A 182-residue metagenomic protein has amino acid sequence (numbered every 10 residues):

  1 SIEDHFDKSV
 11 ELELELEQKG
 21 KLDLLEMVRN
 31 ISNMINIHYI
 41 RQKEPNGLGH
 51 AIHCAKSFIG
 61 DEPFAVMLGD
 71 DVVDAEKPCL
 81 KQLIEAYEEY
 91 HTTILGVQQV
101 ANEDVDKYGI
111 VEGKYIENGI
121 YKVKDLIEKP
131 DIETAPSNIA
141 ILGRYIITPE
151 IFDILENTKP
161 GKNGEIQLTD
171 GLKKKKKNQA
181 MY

Functional and structural regions predicted by a protein language model:
S1, N46, I146: Short alpha-helical
I2-V10: Glycine-rich loop at the start of a catalytic domain that most often binds anionic cofactors/ligands
D4, N33, S57, K174-K177: Solvent-exposed polar/charged
E11-E15, L22-G113, E156: Conserved beta-loop-beta/alpha segment of the NTase-like Rossmann-fold superfamily that binds/positions NTPs
A65, E85, Y115-Y182: Catalytic-core segments of class I nucleotidyltransferases/pyrophosphorylases that form NMP-activated intermediates
